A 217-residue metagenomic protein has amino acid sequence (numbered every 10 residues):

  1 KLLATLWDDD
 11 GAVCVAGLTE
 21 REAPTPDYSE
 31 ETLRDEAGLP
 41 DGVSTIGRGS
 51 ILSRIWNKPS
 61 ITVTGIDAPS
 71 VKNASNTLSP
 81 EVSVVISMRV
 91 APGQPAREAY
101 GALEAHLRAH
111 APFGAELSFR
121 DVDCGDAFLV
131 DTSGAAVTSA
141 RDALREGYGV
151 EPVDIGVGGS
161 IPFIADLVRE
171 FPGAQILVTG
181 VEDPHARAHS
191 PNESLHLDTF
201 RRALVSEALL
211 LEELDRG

Functional and structural regions predicted by a protein language model:
K1-D9, I86, A203-L210: Alpha-helical metal-binding/catalytic segments enriched in His/Glu/Asp
K1-I66, Q94-E116: Acidic-enriched catalytic cores of C-N bond-cleaving enzymes acting on peptides and small amides
L52-I55, A74-L78, R169: Replace "in large, NTP-powered and nucleic-acid-processing enzymes" with "in large, NTP-powered factors and other
I66, L78-V82, V150-E213: Zn-dependent metallopeptidase/amidohydrolase metal-coordination segment
A68, N73-A102: C-terminal catalytic subdomain
A68-S70, R89-G93, C124, S160 (+1 more regions): Short, glycine-/Ser/Thr-/acidic-enriched flexible segments
M88-P92, L117-S133, V157: A short beta-alpha structural unit
F128-E146: Short, low-order "capping/linker" segments at domain edges
